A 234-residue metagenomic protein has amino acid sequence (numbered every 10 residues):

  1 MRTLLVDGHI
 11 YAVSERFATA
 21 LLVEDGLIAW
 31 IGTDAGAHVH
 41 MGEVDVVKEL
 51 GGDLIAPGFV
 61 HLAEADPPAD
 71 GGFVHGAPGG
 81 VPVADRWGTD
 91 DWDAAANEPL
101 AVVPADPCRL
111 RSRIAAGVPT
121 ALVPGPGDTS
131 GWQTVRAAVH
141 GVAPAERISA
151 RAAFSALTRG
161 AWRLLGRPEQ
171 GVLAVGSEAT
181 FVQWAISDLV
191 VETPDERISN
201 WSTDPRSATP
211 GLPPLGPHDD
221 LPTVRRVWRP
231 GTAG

Functional and structural regions predicted by a protein language model:
M1-G42, V46, L54-I55, H61-N97 (+2 more regions): Active-site microenvironment of metallo-dependent hydrolases
D106-L110: Short loop-to-alpha-helix "cap/lid" segments that border enzyme active sites across diverse enzyme classes
I114: Short alpha-helix at the nucleotide-sugar/activated-sugar donor binding site of glycosyltransferases and closely
